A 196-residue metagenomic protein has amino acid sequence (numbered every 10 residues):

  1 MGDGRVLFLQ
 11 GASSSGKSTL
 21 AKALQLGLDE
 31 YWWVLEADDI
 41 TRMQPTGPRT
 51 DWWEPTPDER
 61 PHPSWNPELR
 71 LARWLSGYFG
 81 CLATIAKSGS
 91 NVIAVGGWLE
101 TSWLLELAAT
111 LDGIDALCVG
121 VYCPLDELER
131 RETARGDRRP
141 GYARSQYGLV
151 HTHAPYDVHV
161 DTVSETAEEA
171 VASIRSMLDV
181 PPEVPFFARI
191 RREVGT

Functional and structural regions predicted by a protein language model:
L9: Hydrophobic anchor at the beta1->P-loop junction of P-loop NTPases
A12: P-loop (Walker A) phosphate-binding loop of NTP-binding proteins
S15: ATP-binding Walker
S18: Walker A/P-loop
K22-R73: Conserved substrate/cofactor phosphate-moiety recognition/catalytic segment in nucleotide-dependent phosphotransferases
W65-G113, Y122: Glycine-rich phosphate-binding loop used to anchor ATP phosphates in small-molecule kinases, encompassing both
L111-T133, V160: Conserved phosphate-donor/acceptor-positioning beta-strand/loop module used by diverse small-molecule
R130-T196: Small-molecule kinase domains that catalyze NTP-dependent phosphoryl transfer to phosphate-bearing small molecules
